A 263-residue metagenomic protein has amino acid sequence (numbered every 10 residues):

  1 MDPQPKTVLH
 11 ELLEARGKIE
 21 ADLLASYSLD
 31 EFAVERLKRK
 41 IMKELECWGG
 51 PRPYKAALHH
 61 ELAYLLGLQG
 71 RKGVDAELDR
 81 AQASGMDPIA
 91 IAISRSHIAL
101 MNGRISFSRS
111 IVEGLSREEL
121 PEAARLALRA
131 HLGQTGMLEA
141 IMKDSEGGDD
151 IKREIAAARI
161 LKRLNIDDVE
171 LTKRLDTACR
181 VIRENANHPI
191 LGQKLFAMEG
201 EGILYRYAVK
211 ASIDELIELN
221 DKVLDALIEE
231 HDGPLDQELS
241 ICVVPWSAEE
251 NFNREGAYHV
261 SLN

Functional and structural regions predicted by a protein language model:
M1-R52, A56, I155, R159-D176 (+5 more regions): N-terminal alpha-helical interaction modules that lie
K18-E146: Alpha-helical protein-protein interaction scaffolds
R36-R39, G70-K72, K152-A156, E199-I203: Short amphipathic alpha-helical segments, especially helix-boundary/capping motifs
R129-A178: Surface-exposed beta-loop interaction hotspot
E184-L204: Short edge beta-strands and adjacent turn/loop segments
C242-V244: General small-molecule cofactor/ligand-binding pocket signal
